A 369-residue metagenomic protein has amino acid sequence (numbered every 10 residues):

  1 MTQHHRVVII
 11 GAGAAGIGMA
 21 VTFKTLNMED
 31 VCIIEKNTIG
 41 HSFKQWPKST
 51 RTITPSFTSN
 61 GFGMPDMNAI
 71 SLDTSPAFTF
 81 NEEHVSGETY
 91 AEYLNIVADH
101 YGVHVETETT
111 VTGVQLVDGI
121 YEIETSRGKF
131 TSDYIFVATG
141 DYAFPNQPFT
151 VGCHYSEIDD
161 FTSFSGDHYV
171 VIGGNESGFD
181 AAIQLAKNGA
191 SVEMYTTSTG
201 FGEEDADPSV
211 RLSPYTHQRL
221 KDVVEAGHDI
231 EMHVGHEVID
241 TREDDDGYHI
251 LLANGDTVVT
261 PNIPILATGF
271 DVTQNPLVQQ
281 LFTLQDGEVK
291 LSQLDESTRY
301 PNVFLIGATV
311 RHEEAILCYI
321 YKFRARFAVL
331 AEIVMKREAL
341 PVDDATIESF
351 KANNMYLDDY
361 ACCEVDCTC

Functional and structural regions predicted by a protein language model:
H5-C32, V170-K187: N-terminal Rossmann-like FAD-binding beta1-loop-alpha1 element of flavoenzymes
V8-I10, K129-Y142, V170-I172, V259-D271: Short hydrophobic core segments
K36-A91, Y195-R211: Glycine-rich active-site loop/strand segments that organize a redox cofactor
S86-T89, Y134-N188, M194, Q285-T298 (+1 more regions): Glycine-rich dinucleotide-binding loop and its adjacent helix/turn
G87-V105, Y142-A143, H217-H228: Helical element adjacent to the flavin cofactor pocket in flavoenzyme catalytic cores
T107-Y121, V234-D246: A conserved short coil-to-beta-strand element within the FAD-binding core of flavoproteins
K187-T283, V342-F350: A Rossmann-like FAD-binding core segment of flavoenzymes
D271, E288-C369: C-terminal, flexible cofactor-proximal segment of oxidoreductases
